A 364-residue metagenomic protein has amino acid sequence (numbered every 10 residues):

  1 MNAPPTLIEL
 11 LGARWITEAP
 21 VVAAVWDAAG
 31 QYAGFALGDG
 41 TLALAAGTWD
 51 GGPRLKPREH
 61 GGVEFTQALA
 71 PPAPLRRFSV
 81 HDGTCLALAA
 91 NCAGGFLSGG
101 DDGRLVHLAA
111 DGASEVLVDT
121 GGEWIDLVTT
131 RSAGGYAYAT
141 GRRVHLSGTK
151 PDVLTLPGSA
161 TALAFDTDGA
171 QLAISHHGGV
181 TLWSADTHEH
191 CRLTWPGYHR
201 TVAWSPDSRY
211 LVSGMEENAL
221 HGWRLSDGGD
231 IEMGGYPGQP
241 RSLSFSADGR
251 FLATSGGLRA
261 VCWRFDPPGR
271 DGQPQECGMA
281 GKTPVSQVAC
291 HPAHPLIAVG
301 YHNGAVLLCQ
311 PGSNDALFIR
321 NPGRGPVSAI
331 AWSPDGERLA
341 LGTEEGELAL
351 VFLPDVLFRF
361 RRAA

Functional and structural regions predicted by a protein language model:
M1-A364: WD40-repeat beta-propeller superdomains and closely related acidic/aromatic-rich repeat-like regions
